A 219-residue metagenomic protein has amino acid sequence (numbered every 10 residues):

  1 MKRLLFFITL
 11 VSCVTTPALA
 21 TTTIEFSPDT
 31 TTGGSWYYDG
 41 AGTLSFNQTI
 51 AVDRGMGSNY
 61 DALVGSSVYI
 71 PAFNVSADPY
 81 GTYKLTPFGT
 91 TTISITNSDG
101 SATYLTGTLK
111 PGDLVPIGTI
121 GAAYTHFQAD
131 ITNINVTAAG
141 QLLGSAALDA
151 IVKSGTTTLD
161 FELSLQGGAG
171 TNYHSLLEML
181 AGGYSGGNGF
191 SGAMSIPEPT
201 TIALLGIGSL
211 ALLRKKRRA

Functional and structural regions predicted by a protein language model:
M1-T23, A181-L213: Short, threonine-centered small-residue motifs that mark membrane-proximal processing/anchoring sites and TM-junction
V11-T15, A41, G65, G144 (+1 more regions): Intrinsically disordered, low-complexity segments enriched in Ser/Pro/Gly/Ala and basic residues
L19, T43, S58, P71 (+3 more regions): Polar/charged alpha-helical tracts
A20-T90, A169-S195: N-terminal segment immediately downstream of the Sec signal-peptide cleavage site in secreted/extracellular proteins
G89-S98: Short conserved beta-strand and strand-loop elements enriched in small hydrophobics with frequent Asp/Gly
G100-T171: Acidic, glycine-rich flexible loop segments
L213-A219: C-terminal membrane-anchoring or membrane-association module
